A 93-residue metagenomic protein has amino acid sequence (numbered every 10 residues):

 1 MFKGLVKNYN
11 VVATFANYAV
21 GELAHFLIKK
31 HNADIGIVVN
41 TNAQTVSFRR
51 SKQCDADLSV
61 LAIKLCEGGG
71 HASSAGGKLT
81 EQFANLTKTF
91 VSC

Functional and structural regions predicted by a protein language model:
F2-C93: Gly/His-enriched, cation/cofactor- and phosphate-binding structural elements
